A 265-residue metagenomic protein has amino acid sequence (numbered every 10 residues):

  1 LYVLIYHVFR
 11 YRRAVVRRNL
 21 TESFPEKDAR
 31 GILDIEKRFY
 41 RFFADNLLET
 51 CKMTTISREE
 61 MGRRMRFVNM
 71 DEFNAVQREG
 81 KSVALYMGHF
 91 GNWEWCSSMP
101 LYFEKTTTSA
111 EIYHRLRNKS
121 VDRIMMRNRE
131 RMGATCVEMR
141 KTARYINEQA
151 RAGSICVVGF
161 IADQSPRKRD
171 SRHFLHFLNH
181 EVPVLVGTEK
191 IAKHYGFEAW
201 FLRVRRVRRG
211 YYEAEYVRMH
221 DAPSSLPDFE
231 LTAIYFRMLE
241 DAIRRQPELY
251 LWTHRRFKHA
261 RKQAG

Functional and structural regions predicted by a protein language model:
L1-M87, N92, D122-R127, G133-A134: Membrane-anchoring hydrophobic helices of lipid-metabolizing enzymes
I5, M61, Y113-H114, H176-F177 (+1 more regions): A generic structural signal for short
V8, R64-M65, R117, E138 (+2 more regions): Residues that cap or flank secondary-structure elements
R30, D34-K37, Y102, T106 (+2 more regions): Non-catalytic C-terminal accessory region of glycerolipid acyltransferases and related lyso-lipid remodeling enzymes
G62, R66-V68, N74, G91-E94 (+5 more regions): Generic, ordered loop/turn and secondary-structure boundary motif
N74, S98, E189-K190: Alpha-helical segments flanking ligand/cofactor-binding loops in enzyme cores
Q77-R140, R167-H176, H180: Catalytic core of membrane glycerolipid acyltransferases/transacylases, capturing the structured, soluble-facing
